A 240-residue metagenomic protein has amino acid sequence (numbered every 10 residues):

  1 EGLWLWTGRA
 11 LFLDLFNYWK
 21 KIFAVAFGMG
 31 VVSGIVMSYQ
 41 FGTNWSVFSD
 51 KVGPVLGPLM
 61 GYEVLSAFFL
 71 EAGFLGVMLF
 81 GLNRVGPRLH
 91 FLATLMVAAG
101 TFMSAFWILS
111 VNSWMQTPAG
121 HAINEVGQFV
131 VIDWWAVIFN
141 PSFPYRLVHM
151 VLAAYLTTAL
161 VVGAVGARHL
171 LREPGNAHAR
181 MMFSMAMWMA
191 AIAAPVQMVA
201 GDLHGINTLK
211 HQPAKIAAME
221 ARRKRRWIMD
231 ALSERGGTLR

Functional and structural regions predicted by a protein language model:
E1-R240: Polytopic transmembrane helical bundles with strong interfacial aromatic enrichment
